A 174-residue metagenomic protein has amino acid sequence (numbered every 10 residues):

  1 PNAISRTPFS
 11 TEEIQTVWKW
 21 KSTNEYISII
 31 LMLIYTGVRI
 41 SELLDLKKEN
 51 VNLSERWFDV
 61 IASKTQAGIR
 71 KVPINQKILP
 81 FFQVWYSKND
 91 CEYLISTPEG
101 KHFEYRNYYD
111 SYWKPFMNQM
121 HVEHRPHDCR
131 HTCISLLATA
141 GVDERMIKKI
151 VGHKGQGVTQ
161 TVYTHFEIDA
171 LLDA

Functional and structural regions predicted by a protein language model:
P1-I40, L44, K64-A67, K88 (+1 more regions): Basic, Lys/Arg- and aromatic-enriched nucleic-acid-binding interface segment
A3, P8, A62-A67, V151-A174: Catalytic-site neighborhood detector that most strongly recognizes the C-terminal catalytic loop/helix of tyrosine
Q15, K19-Y26, T36, V72 (+4 more regions): Short, basic (Lys/Arg/His-rich) helix/loop patches that form interaction surfaces in the mid-to-C-terminal regions
N52-S54: Structural motif
W57, I69-P73, Q160: Well-ordered beta-strand positions in beta-sheet-rich domains
